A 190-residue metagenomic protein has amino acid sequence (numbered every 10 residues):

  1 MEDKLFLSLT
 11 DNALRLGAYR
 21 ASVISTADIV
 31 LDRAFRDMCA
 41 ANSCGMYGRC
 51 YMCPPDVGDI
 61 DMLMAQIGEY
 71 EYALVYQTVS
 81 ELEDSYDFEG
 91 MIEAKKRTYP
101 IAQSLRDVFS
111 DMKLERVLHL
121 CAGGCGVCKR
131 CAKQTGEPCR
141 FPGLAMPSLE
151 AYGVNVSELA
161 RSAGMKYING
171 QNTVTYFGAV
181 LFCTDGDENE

Functional and structural regions predicted by a protein language model:
M1-E2: Terminal, regulation- and interaction-focused segments at domain boundaries
F6, Y19-N42, M46-C50, P54-E190: Catalytic cores of enzyme domains
